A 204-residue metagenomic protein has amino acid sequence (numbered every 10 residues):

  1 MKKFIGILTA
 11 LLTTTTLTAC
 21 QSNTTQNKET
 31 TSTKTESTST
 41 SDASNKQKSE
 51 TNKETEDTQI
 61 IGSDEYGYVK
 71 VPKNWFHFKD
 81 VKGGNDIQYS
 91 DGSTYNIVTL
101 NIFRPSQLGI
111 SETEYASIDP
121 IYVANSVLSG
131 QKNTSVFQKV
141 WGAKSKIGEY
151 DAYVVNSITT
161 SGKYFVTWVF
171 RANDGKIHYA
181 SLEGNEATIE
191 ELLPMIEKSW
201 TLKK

Functional and structural regions predicted by a protein language model:
M1-F4: Positively charged n-region of N-terminal signal peptides that target proteins for export
G6, Q21-P72: N-terminal, intrinsically disordered, polar/charged segments of Gram-positive cell-envelope systems that serve as
T16-A19: C-terminal motif of bacterial Sec signal peptides marking the signal peptidase cleavage site
K53-I60, G83-D86, K146-N156: Short, hydrophobic/aromatic-rich segments at coil-to-beta transitions
Y68-S117: Secretory pathway targeting signatures of secreted, lumenal, and periplasmic proteins
V71, D119, V123, I189-I196: Stable alpha-helical elements in mature extracytoplasmic
A124-F170: Signature of long, low-cysteine stretches enriched in small and polar/charged residues
Y150-K204: Short, well-structured beta-strand
